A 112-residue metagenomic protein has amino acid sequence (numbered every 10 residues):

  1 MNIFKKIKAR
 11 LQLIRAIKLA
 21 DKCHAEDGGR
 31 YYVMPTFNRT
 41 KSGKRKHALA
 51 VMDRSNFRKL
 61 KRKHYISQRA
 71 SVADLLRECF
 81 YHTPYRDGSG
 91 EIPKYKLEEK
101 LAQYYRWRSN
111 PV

Functional and structural regions predicted by a protein language model:
M1-L13, E78-Y95, R106-V112: A short, exposed loop/beta-hairpin motif centered on an aromatic-Gly-Thr core
A9-R30, V72-F80, P93, L97: A short, charged, amphipathic alpha-helix used as a generic interaction element across diverse proteins
A25-K41, P111-V112: Short glycine-rich, low-complexity/disordered patches
R39-K96: Acidic, low-complexity, intrinsically disordered interaction modules
